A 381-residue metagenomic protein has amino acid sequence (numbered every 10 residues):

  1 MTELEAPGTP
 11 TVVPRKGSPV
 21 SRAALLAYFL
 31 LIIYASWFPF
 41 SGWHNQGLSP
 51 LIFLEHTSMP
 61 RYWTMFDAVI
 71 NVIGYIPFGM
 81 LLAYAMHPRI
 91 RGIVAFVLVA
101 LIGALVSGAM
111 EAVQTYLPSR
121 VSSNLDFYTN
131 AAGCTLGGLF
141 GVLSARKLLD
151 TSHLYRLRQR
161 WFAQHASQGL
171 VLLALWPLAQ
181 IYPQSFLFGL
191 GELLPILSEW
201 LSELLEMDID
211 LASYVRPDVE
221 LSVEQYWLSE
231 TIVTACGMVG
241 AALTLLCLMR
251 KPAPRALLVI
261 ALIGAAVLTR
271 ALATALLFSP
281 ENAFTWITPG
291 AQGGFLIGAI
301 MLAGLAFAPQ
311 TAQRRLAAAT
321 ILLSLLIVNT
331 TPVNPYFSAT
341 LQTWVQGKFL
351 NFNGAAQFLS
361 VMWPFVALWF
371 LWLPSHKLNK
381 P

Functional and structural regions predicted by a protein language model:
T2-S119, N124, T135-P381: Bulky hydrophobic segments
